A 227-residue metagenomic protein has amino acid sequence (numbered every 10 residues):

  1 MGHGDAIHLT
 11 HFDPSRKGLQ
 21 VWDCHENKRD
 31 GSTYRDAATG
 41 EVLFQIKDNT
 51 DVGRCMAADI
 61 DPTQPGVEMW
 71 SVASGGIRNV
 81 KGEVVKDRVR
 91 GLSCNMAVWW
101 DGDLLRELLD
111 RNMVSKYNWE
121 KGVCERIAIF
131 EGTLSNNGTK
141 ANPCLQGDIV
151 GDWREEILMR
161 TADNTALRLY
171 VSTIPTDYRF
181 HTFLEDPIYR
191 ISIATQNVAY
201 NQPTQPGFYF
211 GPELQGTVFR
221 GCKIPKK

Functional and structural regions predicted by a protein language model:
M1-L9, K47-A58, R88-D101, T133-C144 (+1 more regions): Repeat-based blade/solenoid architectures
M1-V84, L92: Beta-propeller domains
D13-V21, D59-W70, A97-D110, K121 (+2 more regions): Acidic, glycine-anchored loop motifs typical of Ca2+
K28-Y34, S74-V80, N112-E120, N164-S172 (+1 more regions): Structural motif
F44-D48, K86-V89, E125-E131, R179-P187: Beta-propeller fold detector
N79-C94, W100-L108, K116-W119: Extracellular distal adhesion/interaction modules in secreted or cell-surface proteins
K116-G138: Generic long, charged, amphipathic alpha-helical segments
E131-N136, A141-I188, A194: C-terminal structured "cap/appendage" subdomains that terminate the fold
